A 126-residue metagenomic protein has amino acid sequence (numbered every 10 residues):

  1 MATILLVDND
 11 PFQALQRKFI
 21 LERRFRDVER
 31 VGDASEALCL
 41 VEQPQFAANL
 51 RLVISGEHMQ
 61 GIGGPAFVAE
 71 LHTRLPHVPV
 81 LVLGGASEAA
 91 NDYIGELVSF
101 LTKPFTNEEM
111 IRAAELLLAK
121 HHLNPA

Functional and structural regions predicted by a protein language model:
V7-D8, V31, V53, L83: Conserved sequence signature across two-component system core domains
D8-D10, G56, K103: Acidic di-acidic motifs
P11-R30: Two-component/phosphorelay signaling modules centered on CheY-like receiver
G32-L52: Acidic, metal-coordinating helix/loop segments flanking the phosphotransfer/catalytic sites of two-component signaling
A48-H72: Conserved phosphotransfer microenvironments
A66, E70, V78-T102, E108 (+1 more regions): Alpha4 helix (beta4-alpha4-beta5 surface) of REC/receiver domains from two-component response regulators
F105-L118, H122-L123: C-terminal output helix
